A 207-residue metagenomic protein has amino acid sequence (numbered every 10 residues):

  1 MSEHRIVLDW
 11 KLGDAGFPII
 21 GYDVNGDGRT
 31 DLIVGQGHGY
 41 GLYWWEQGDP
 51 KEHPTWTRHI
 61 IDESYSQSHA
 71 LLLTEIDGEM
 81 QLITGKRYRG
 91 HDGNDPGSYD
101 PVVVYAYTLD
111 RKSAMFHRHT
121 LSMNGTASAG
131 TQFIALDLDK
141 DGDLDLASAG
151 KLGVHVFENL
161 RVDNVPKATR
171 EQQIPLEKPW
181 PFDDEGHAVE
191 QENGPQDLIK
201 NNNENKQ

Functional and structural regions predicted by a protein language model:
M1-Q207: Beta-propeller-forming repeat regions
